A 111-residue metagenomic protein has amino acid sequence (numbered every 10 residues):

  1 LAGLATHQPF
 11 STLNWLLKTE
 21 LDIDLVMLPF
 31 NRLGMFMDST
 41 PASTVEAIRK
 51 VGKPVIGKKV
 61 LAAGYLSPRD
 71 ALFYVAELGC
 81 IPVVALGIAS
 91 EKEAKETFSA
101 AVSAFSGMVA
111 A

Functional and structural regions predicted by a protein language model:
L1-A111: Beta/alpha (TIM)-barrel catalytic core signal, keyed to glycine-rich beta->alpha loops juxtaposed to Asp/Glu that bind
